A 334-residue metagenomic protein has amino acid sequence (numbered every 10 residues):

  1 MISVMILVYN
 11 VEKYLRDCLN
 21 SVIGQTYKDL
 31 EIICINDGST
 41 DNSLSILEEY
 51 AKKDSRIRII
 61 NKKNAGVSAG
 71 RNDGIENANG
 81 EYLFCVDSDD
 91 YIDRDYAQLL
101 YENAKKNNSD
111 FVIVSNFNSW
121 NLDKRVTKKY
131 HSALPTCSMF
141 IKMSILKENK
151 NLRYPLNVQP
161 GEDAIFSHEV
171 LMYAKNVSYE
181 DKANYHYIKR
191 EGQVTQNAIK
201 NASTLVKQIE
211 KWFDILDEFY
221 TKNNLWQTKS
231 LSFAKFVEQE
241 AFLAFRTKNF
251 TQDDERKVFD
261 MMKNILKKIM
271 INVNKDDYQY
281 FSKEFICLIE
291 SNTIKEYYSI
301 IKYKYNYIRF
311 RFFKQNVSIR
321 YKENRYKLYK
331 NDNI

Functional and structural regions predicted by a protein language model:
N10-G24: Short, well-formed alpha-helical segments that are part of the catalytic scaffolds of diverse glycosyltransferases
S21, N36-S45, D87: A conserved acidic beta->alpha catalytic loop
K62-A78: Glycine-rich, basic loop-to-helix element that forms the pyrophosphate-binding segment of sugar-nucleotide handling
L83: Short aromatic/hydrophobic "clamp" motif used to bind/position activated sugar donors
D95-D123: Conserved donor NDP-sugar-binding/catalytic core segment of glycosyltransferases
R125-V206: Conserved nucleotide-sugar donor-binding catalytic segment
N184-R190, N197-Q227, L231-M270: Catalytic core of nucleotide-sugar-dependent glycosyltransferases
N249-I334: Membrane-interface aromatic/basic loop that binds lipid-linked glycans or pyrophosphate carriers, typified by
